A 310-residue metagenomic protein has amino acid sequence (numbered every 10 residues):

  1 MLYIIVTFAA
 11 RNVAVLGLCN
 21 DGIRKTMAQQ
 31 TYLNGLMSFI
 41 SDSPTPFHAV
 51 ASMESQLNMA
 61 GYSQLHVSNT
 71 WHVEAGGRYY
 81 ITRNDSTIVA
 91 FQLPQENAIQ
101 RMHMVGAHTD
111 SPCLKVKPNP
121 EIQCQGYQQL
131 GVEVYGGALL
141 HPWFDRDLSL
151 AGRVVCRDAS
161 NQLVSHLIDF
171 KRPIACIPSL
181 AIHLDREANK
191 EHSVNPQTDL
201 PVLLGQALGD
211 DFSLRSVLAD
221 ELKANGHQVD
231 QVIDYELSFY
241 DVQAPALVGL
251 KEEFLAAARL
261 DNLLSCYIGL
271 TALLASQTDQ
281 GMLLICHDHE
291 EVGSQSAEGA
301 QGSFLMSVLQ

Functional and structural regions predicted by a protein language model:
L2-Q310: N-terminal hydrophobic/helix-forming segments and targeting peptides
